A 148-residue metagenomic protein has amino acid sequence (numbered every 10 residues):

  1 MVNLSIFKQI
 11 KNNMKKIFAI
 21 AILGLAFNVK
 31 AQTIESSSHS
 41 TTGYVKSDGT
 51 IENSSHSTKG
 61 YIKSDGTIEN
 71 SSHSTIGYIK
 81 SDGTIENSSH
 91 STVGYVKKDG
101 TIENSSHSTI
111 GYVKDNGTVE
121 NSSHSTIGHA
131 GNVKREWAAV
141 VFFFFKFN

Functional and structural regions predicted by a protein language model:
V2-L4, K8-I17: Positively charged n-region of N-terminal signal peptides that target proteins for export
F7-K8, I20-A21, S36: Short helix-onset patch at the extreme N-terminus, typifying the N->h transition of secretory signal peptides
I17-A26: Sec-dependent N-terminal signal peptides
F27-A31: Sec/Tat signal peptide C-region and signal peptidase I cleavage site
Q32-N148: Intrinsically disordered, low-complexity proline/glycine-rich segments
